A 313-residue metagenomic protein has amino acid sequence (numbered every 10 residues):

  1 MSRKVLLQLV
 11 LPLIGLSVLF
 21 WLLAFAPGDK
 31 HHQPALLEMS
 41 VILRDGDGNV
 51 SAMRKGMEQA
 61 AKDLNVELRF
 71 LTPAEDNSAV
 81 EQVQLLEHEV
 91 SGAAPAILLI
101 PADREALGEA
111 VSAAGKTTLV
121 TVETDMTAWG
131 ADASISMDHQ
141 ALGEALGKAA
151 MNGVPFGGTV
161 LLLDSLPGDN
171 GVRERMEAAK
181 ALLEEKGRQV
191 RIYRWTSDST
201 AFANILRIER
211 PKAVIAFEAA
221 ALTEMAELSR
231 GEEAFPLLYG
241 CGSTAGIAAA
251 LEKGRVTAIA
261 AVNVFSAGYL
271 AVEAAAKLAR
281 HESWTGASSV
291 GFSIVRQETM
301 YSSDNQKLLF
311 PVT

Functional and structural regions predicted by a protein language model:
Q8-A24: Hydrophobic membrane-insertion alpha-helices, especially the h-region of bacterial N-terminal signal peptides
F25-M53, D132-A133, T159-P167: Short beta-strand segments enriched in small/hydrophobic residues
E38-G56, A60, R69-A79, A102-R104: Extracytoplasmic "Venus flytrap"
N49-L64, L142-L146, N170-Q189, E224 (+2 more regions): Short, solvent-exposed amphipathic alpha-helices that sit in or adjacent to ligand/effector-binding or catalytic
L99-G115, R194-A248: Hydrophobic alpha-helical
R104-A141, T244-E252: Flexible loop/hinge segments that line or gate small-molecule binding clefts
S134-T159, S243-I247, V262-R280: Hydrophobic alpha-helical segments within soluble ligand-binding/sensing domains
S266, L270-T313: Hinge/cleft segment of the Venus flytrap/periplasmic-binding protein
